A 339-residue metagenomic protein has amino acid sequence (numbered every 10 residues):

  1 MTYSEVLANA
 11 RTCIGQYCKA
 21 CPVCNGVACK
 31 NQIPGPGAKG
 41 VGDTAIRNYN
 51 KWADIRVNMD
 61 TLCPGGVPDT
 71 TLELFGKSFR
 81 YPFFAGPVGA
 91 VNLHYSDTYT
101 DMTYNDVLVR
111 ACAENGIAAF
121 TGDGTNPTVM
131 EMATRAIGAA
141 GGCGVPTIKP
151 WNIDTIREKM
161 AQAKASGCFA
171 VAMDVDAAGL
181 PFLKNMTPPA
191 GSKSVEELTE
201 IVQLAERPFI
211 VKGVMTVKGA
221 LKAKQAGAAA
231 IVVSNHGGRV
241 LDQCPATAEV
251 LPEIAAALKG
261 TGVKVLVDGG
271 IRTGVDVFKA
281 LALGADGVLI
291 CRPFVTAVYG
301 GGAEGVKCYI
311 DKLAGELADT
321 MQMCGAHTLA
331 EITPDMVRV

Functional and structural regions predicted by a protein language model:
M1-K30, G219, G238-T261, I271-V339: Conserved active-site-proximal phosphate/metal-binding subdomains
T2-R80, I332: An N-cap/entry alpha-helix motif that binds or orients negatively charged groups
N50-T61, A113, I117, A165-C168 (+6 more regions): Generic secondary-structure signature for well-ordered alpha-helical cores
R80-G89: Outer membrane beta-barrel
A90-T98: N-terminal binding-site loop/beta-alpha segment at the start of enzyme catalytic domains that lines or forms
A90-V91, D123-T128, D176: Short glycine-enriched loops at secondary-structure junctions
Y99, R110, G138-A139, W151-V267 (+2 more regions): Alpha/beta enzyme core
T103-N152: A gly/proline- and charged-residue-enriched helix-loop-helix capping module
